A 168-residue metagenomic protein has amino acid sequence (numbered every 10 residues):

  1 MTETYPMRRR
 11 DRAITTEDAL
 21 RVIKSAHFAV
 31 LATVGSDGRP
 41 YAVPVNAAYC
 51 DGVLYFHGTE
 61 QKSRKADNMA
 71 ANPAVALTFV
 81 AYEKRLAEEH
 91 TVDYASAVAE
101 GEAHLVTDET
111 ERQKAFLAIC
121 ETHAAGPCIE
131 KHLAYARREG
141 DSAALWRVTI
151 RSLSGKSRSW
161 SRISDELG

Functional and structural regions predicted by a protein language model:
T2-D11, Y82-G168: Charged, gly/pro-rich active-site loop segments
T2-V30: Short, basic/aromatic recognition patches
D11, L20, L54, R64-D67 (+1 more regions): Anion-coordinating catalytic cores for phosphoryl-, nucleotidyl-, and glycosidic chemistry
T16, K62-S63: Structural motif corresponding to alpha-helix initiation and N-cap regions
I23, N68-M69, I119: A generic structural signal for nonpolar/aromatic side chains embedded in well-ordered alpha-helices
A26-Q61, L77-T78: Short beta-strand segments
H27, V43, C50-G52, A71-V75 (+2 more regions): A generic structural signal for short beta-strands and their flanking turns/coil linkers
R64-E88, V92: Helix-adjacent hinge/juxtasegments
